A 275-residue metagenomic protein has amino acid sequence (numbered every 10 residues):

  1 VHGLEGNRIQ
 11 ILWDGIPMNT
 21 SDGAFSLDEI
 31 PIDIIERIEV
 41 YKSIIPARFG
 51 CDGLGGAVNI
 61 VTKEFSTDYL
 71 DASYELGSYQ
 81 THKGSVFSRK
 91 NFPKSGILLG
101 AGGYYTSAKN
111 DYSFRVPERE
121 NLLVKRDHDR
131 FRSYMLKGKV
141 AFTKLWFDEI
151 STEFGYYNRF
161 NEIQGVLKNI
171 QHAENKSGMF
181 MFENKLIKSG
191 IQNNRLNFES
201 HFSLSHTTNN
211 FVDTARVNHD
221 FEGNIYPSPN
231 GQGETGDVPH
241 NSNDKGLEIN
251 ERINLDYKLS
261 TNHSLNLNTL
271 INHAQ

Functional and structural regions predicted by a protein language model:
V1-P17: Extracytoplasmic beta-strand/coil segments of soluble accessory domains associated with Gram-negative outer-membrane
G6, M18, G77-Y79, T106-N110 (+6 more regions): Structural signature of outer-membrane beta-barrel domains
I16-S43: Short acidic/polar hinge/loop motifs at secondary-structure boundaries that mediate gating or recognition
D22, D71-Y74, N121-R126, Q164-E174 (+3 more regions): Extracellular loop and loop/strand-boundary signature of outer-membrane beta-barrel proteins
R37, K42, A57, Y69-S73 (+6 more regions): Membrane-embedded beta-strand positions in outer-membrane beta-barrel channels/transporters
G50, G77-Q80, H128-S133, H172-G178 (+1 more regions): Short sequence motifs at beta-strands and strand-loop junctions characteristic of Gram-negative outer-membrane
N59, T67, E75, F92-A173: Periplasmic-side early beta-strands and strand-to-turn transitions of outer-membrane beta-barrels
A141-N158, S177-Q275: Face-selective signature of the C-terminal outer-membrane beta-barrel domain
